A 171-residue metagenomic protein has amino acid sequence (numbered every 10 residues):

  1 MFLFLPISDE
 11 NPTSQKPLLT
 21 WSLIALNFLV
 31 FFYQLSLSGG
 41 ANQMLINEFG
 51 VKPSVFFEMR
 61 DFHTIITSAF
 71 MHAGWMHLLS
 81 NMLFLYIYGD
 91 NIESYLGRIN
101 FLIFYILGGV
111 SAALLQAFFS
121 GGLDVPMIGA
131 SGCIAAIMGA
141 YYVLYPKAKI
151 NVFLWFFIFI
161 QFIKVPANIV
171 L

Functional and structural regions predicted by a protein language model:
M1-L171: A detector for small-residue-rich transmembrane helices and their helix-helix packing motifs
